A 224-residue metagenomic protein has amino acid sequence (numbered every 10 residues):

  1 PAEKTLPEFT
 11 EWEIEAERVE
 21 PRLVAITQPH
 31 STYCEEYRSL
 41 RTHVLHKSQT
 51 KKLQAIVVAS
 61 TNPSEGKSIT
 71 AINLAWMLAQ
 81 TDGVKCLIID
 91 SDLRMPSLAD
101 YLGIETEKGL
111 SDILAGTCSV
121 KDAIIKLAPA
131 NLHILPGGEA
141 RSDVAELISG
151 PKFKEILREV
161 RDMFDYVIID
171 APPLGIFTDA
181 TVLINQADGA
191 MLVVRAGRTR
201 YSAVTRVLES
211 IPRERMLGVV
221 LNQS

Functional and structural regions predicted by a protein language model:
P1-S224: P-loop NTP-binding module
